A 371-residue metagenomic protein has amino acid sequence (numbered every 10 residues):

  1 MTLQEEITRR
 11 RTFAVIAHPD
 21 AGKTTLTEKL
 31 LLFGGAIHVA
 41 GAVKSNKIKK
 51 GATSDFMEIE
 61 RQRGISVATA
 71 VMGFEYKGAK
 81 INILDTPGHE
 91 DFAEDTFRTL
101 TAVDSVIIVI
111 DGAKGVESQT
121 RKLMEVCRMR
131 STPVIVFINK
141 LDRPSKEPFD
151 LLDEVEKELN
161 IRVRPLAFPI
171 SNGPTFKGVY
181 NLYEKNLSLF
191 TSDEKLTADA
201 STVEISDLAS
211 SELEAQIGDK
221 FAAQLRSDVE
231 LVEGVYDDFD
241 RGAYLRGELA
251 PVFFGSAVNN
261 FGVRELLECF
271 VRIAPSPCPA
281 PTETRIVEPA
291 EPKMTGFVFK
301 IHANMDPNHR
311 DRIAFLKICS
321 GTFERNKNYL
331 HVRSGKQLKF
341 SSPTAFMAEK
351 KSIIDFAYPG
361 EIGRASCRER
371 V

Functional and structural regions predicted by a protein language model:
M1-R370: Structural and coupling elements of P-loop NTPases
